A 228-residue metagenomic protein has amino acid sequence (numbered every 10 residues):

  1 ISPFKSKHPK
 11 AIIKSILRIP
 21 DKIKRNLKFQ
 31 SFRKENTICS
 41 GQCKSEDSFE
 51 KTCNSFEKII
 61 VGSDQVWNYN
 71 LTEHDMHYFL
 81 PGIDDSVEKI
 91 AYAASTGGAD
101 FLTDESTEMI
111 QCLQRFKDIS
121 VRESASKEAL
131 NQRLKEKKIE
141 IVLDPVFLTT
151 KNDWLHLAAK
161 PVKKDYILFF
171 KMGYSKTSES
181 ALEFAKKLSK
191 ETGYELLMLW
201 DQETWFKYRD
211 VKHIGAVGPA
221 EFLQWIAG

Functional and structural regions predicted by a protein language model:
I1-Q111: Aromatic- and Gly/Pro-rich donor/ligand-binding loops that form nucleotide- or phosphate-bearing donor binding pockets
C43-F56, W67, E73, A93-Y166 (+1 more regions): A nucleotide-sugar donor-handling region in carbohydrate enzymes
S55-F56, S63, S86-V87, F116-K117 (+3 more regions): Short, well-ordered alpha-helix to beta-strand connector turns
E57-I60, I90-Y92, S120, E140 (+2 more regions): Hydrophobic/aromatic beta-strand patches that form the interior of the parallel beta-sheet core in alpha/beta enzyme
M76-H77, K135, E183-L188: Short, solvent-exposed amphipathic alpha-helical segments in soluble enzyme and RNA/protein-processing domains
D85-V87, R115-D118, E136-K137, K187-L197: Structural alpha-beta junctions
A91-G98, L130, K171-M172, S178-G218: Catalytic donor nucleotide-activated moiety binding site of glycosyltransferases and closely related
I139-F147, K151, D201-G228: Donor nucleotide-activated moiety binding/catalytic core segment of transferases that use nucleotide-activated donors
